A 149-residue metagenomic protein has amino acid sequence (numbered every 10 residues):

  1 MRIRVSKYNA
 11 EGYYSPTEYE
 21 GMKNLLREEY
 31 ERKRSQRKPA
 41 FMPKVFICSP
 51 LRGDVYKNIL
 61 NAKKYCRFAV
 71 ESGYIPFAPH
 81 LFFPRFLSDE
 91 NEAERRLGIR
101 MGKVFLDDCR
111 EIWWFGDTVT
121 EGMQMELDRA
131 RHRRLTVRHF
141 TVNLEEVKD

Functional and structural regions predicted by a protein language model:
M1-D149: Catalytic phosphate/metal-binding cores of nucleic-acid and nucleotide-processing enzymes, i.e., regions that mediate
